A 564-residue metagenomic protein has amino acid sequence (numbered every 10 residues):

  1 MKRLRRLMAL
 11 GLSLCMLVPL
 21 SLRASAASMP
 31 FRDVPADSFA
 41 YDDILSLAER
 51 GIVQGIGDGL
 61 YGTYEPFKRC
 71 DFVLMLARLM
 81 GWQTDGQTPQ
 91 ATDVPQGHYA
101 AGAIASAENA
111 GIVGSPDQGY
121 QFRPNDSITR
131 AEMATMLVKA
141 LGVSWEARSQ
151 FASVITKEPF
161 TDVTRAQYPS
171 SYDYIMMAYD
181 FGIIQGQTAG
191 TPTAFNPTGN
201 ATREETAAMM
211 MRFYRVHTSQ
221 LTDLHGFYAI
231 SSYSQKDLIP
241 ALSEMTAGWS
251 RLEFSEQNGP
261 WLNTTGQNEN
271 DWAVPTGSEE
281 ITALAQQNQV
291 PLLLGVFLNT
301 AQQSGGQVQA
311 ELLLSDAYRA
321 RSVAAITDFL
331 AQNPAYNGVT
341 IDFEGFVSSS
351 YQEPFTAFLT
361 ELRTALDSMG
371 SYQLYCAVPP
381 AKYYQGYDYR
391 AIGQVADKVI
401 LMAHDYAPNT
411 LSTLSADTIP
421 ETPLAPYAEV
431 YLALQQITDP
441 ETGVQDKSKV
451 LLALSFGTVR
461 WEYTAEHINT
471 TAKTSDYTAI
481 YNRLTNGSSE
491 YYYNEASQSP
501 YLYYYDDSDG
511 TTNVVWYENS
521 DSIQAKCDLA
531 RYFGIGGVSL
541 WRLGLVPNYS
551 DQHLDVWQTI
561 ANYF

Functional and structural regions predicted by a protein language model:
L7, C15-Y41, E49, Q54-A105 (+5 more regions): Feature responds to low-complexity, polar/acidic, surface-exposed segments characteristic of secreted/exported proteins
Q220-A320: Glycan-recognition patch characteristic of GH18 chitinases/ENGases and related GlcNAc/peptidoglycan-binding proteins
S234, L314-V339, F358-E361, A365 (+1 more regions): An active-site-proximal structural segment forming one wall of the substrate-binding cleft that immediately precedes
M245, I341, V399, L452 (+2 more regions): Conserved, mostly hydrophobic/aromatic
F254-T276, Q352-I480: Substrate-binding surface in catalytic domains of secreted glycosidases
V323-E353, L401-D405, T410, S539: Active-site groove signature of glycoside hydrolases
K449, F456-D528, D555-F564: Glycan-binding loop/region signatures in secreted carbohydrate-active enzymes
K526-F564: Acidic/aromatic/glycine-rich contiguous surface patches that form carbohydrate-binding/processing clefts and analogous
